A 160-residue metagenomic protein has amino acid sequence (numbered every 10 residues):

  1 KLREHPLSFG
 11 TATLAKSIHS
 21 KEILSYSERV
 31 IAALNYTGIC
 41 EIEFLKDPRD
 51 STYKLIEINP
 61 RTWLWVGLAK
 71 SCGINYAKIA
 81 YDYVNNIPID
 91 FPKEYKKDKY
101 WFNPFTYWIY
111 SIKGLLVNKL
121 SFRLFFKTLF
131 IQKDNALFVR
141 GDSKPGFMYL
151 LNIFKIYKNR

Functional and structural regions predicted by a protein language model:
K1-N35, N59-V84: ATP-dependent carboxylate/phosphate-activation module, predominantly the ATP-grasp catalytic core and closely related
P6-G10, G38, L64, K97-D98 (+2 more regions): Glycine-centered flexibility motif
T37-R49: A short glycine-rich, hydrophobically flanked beta-strand micro-motif that places a catalytic Asp/Glu for divalent metal
D50-S51, N86: Detector for glycine-centered tight turns/loop "hinges" at secondary-structure junctions
T52-E57: Protein kinase-like catalytic core scaffold
D82-R160: Peripheral (often C-terminal) accessory segments that flank ATP-dependent C-N-forming ligase machineries
